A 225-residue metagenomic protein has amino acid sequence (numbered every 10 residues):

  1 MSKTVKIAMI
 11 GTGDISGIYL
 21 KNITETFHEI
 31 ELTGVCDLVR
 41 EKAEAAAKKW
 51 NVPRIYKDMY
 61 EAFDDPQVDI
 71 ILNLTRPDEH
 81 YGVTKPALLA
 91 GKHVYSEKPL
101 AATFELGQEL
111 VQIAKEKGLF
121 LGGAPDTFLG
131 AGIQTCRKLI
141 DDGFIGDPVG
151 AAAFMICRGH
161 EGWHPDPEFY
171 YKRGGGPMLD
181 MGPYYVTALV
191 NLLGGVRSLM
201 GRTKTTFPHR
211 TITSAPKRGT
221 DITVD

Functional and structural regions predicted by a protein language model:
M1-W50: N-terminal Rossmann-like dinucleotide-binding module
K3-V5, L119, V149: Nucleotide donor/acceptor-binding cores
I30-L32, V68, P148, V196: Core-facing hydrophobic residues within beta-strands of well-ordered domains
G34, R54, I70, G150: Short, Asp-centered acidic motifs that coordinate Mg2+ and/or phosphate in catalytic or ligand-binding sites
A46-V52, L110-A114: Short, conserved SAM-binding/catalytic segment of Class I S-adenosyl-L-methionine-dependent methyltransferases
V52-M59: Conserved SAM-binding strand-loop segment of SAM-dependent methyltransferases
I70, R76-F128, G143: Beta-strand-loop-alpha-helix segment that lines the small-molecule cofactor/substrate pocket of alpha/beta enzymes
T127-T223: Predominantly a Rossmann-like dinucleotide-binding segment in NAD(P)-dependent oxidoreductases
